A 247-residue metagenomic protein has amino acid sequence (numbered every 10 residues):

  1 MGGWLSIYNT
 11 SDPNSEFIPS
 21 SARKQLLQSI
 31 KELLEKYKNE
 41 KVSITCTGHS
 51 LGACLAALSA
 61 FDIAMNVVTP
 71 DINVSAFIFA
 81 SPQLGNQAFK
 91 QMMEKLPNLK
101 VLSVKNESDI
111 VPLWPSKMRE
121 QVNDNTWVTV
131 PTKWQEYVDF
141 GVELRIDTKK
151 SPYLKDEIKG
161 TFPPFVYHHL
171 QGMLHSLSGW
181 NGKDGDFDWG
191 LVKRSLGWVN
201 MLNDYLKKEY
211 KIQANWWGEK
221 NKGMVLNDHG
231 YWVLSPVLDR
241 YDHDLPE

Functional and structural regions predicted by a protein language model:
M1-T47, A57, F61-E247: Serine hydrolase/lipase
G52-A53: Catalytic nucleophile loop
